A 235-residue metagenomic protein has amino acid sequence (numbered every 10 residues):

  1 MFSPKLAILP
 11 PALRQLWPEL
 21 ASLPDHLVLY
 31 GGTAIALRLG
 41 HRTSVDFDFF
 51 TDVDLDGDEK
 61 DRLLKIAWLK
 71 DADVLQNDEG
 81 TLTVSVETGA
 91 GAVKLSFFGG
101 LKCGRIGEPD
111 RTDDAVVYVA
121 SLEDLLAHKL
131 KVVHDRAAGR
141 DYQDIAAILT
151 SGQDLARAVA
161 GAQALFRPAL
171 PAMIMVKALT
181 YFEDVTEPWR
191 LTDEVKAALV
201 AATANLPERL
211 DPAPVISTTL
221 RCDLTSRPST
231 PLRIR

Functional and structural regions predicted by a protein language model:
M1-R235: Compositionally biased terminal segments of proteins
